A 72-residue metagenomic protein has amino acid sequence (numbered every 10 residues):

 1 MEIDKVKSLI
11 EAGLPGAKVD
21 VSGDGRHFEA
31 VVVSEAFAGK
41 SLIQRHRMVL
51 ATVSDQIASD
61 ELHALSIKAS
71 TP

Functional and structural regions predicted by a protein language model:
M1, R26-F28, A64-S66: Charged, low-complexity, helix/coiled-coil-prone segments
M1-G16: N-proximal, solvent-exposed amphipathic alpha-helical segments enriched in charged/polar residues
E2-V6, S22, S41: N-terminal amphipathic alpha-helix initiation
I10, E29, M48-L50: Sequence-pattern detector for short linear motifs and compositional/periodic biases rather than a specific fold
I10-A12, V21, A58: Sterically constrained small-residue positions within well-ordered secondary structures of folded domains
L14-E29: Short edge beta-strands and adjacent turn/loop segments
V31-V33: Short hydrophobic/aromatic beta-strand micro-patches that form the beta-sheet surface supporting nucleotide- or nucleic
A38-P72: C-terminal structural segments of small proteins and small subunits
